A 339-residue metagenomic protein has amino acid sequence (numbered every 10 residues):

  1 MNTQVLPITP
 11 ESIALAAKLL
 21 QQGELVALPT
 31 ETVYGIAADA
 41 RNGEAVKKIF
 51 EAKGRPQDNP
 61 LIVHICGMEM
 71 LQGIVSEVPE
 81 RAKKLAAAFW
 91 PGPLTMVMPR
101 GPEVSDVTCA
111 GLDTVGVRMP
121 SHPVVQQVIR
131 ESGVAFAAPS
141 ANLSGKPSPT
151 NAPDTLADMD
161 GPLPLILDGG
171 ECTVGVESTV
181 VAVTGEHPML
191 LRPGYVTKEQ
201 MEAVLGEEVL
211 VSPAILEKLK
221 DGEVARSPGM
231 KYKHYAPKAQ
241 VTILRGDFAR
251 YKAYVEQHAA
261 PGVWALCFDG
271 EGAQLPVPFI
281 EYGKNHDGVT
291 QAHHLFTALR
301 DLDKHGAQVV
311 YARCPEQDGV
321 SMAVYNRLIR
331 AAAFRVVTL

Functional and structural regions predicted by a protein language model:
M1-L339: Active-site-adjacent structural elements in enzyme catalytic cores
